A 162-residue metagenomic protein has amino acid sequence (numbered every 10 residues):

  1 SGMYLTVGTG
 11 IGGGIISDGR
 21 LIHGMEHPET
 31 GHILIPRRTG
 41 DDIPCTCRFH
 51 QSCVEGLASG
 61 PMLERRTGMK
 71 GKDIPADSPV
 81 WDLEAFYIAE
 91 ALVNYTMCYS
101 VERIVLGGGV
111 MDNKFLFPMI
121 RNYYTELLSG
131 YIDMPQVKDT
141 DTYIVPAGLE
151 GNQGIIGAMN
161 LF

Functional and structural regions predicted by a protein language model:
S1-E55: Glycine-rich phosphate-binding loop of actin/hexokinase-like ATP-binding domains
L21, R37-F162: ATP-binding/phosphotransfer module of carbohydrate and carboxylate kinases, centering on a glycine-rich
